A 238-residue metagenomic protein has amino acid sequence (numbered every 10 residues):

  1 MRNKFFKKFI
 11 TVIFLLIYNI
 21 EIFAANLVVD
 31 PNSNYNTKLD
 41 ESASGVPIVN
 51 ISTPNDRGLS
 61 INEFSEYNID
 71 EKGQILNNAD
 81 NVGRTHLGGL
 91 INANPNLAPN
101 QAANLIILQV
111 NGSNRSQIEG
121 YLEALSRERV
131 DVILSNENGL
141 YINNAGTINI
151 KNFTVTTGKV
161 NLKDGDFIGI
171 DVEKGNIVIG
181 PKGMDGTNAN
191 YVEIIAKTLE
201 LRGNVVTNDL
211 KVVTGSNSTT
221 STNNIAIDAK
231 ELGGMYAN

Functional and structural regions predicted by a protein language model:
M1-I10: Bacterial N-terminal signal peptides that target proteins for export
T11-E21: Bacterial N-terminal signal peptides
F23-N238: Solvent-exposed adhesion/ligand-recognition segments of exported proteins
